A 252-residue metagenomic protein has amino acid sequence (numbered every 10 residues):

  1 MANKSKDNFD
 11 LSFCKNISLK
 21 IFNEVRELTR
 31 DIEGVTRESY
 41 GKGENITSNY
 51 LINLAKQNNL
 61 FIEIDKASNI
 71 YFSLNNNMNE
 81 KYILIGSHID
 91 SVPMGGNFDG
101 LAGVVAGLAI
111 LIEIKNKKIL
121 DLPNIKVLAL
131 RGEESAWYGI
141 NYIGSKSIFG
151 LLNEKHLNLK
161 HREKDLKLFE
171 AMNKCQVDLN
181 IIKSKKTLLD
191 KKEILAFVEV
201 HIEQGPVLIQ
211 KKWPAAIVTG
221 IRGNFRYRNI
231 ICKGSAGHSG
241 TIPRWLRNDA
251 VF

Functional and structural regions predicted by a protein language model:
A2-G41, R131, H156-L157: N-terminal capping segment at the start of a domain
F9, F13, S39, G95-F98 (+2 more regions): Alpha-helix capping and helix-loop boundary segments enriched in small/acidic/polar residues
C14-I21, G43, T47-L51, I110 (+6 more regions): General structural feature for long, well-ordered alpha-helical segments within catalytic domains of soluble enzymes
S18-I21, M78-I85, N224-I230: Short coil-to-beta-strand
T29-N75: A non-catalytic alpha/beta surface segment that caps or lines the substrate-entry region of metallo-dependent hydrolase
L54, N58, I70-A102, H238: Catalytic-core environment of secreted peptidases
I85, M94-E133, R228-C232, P243-F252: Alpha-helical metal-binding/catalytic segments enriched in His/Glu/Asp
G132-E134, G139-F252: Midchain, well-structured core segments that form catalytic/ion-binding scaffolds
